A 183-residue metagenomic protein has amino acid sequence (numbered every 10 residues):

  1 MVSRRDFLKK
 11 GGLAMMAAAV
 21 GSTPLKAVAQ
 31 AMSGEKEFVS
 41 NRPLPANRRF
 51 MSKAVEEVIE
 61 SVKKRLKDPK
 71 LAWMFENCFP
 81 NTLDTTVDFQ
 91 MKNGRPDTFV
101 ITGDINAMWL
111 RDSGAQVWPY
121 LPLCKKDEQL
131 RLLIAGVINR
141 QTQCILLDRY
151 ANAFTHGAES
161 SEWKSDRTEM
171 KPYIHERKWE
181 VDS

Functional and structural regions predicted by a protein language model:
M1-M15: N-terminal secretory signal peptides and thylakoid transit peptides that target proteins across membranes
S22-E60: C-terminal segment of N-terminal export signals and the immediately downstream linker at the start of the mature
K26, S52, E56, A72-E76 (+2 more regions): Short amphipathic alpha-helical segments
M51-Q90, R140-C144: Amphipathic alpha-helical dimerization/protein-protein interaction segment
P80-W109, L130: Internal amphipathic alpha-helical repeat/solenoid segments
N106-S183: Aromatic-rich carbohydrate-recognition surfaces in CAZymes
